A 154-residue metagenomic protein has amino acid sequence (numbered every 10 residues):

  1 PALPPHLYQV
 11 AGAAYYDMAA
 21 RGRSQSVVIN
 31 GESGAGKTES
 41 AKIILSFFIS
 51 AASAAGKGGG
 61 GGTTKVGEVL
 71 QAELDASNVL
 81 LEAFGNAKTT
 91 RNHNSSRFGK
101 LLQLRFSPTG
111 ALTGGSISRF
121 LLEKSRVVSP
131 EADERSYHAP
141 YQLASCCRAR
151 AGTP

Functional and structural regions predicted by a protein language model:
P1-P154: N-terminal switch/interaction subdomains of large nucleotide-dependent motors and GTPases
